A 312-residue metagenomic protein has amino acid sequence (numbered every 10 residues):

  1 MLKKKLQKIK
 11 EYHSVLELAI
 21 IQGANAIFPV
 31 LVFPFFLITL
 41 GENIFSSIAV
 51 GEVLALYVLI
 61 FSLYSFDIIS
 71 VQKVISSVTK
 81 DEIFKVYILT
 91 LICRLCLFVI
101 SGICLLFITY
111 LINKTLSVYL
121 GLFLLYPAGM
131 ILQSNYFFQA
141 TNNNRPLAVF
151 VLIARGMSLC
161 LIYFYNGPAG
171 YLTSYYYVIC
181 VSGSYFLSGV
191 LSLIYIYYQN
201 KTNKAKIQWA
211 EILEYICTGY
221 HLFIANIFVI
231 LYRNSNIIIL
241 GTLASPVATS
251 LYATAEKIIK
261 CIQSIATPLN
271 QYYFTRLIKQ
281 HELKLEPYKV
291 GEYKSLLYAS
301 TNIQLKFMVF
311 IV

Functional and structural regions predicted by a protein language model:
M1-F28, I194-I196, I207-A225, K294-A299 (+1 more regions): N-terminal membrane topogenesis motif
I9-F66, Y220-V247, V312: Signature of the first transmembrane helix
G23, I27-V30, S62-Y64, I68 (+3 more regions): Alpha-helical transmembrane segments of multi-pass membrane transport and lipid-handling proteins
L40-G51, S77-L89, V99-A128, A169-Y175: Membrane-interface helix-capping segments at transmembrane helix termini in multi-pass transporters
E52-I60, Y252-T275, N302-F307: Transmembrane helix-bundle signature of multi-pass secondary active exporters and lipid flippases
S62-T79, I259-L285, K294: Helix-loop junctions and terminal segments of transmembrane helices in multi-pass membrane transport/translocation
L124, A148-Y198: Hydrophobic alpha-helical transmembrane segments
P127-F150: Membrane-interface junctions at transmembrane-helix termini in multi-pass inner-membrane proteins
